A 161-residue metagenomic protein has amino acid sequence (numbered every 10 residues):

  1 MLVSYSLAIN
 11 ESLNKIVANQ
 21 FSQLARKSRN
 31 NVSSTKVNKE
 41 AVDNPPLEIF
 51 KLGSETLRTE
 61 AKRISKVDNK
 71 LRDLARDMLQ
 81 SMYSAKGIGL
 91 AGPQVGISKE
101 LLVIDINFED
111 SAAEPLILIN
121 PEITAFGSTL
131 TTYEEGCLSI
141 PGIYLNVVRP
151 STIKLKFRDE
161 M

Functional and structural regions predicted by a protein language model:
L2-M161: Positively charged
